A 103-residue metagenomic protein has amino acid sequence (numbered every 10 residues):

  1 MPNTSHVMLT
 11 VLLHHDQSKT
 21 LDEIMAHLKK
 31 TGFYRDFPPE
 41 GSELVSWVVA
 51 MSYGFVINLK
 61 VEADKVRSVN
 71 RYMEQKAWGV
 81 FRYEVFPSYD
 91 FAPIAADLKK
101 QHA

Functional and structural regions predicted by a protein language model:
M1-P38, E43-G54, V61-R67, R71 (+1 more regions): Short S/T/G/P-rich N-terminal loop/turn motif that feeds into the first structured element of a domain
M73-Q75: Short, solvent-exposed amphipathic alpha-helical segments in soluble enzyme and RNA/protein-processing domains
A77-D90: Conserved short beta-strand edge segments in small beta-sheet-based binding/regulatory domains
